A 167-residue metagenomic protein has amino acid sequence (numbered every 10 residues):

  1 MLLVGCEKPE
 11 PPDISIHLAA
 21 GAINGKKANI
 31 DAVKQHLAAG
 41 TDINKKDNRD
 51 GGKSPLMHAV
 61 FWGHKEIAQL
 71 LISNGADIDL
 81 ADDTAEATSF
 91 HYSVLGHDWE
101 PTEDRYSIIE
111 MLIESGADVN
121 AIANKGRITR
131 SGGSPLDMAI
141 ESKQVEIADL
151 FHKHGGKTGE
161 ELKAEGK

Functional and structural regions predicted by a protein language model:
E7-K8: Bacterial signal peptide processing site
I16-L18, L56, F90, L136: Conserved hydrophobic residue in the first alpha-helix
A20-G25, V60, V94, I140: Specific position within ankyrin or ankyrin-like helical repeats
A32, E66-I67, P101-I108, E146-I147: Conserved ankyrin/ankyrin-like repeat signature
K34-D42, Q69-D77, E110-D118, L150-K157: Ankyrin repeat domain, specifically the short helix-to-loop turn at the C-terminus of the second helix of each repeat
I43-N48, I78-D82, V119-A123, R127 (+1 more regions): Ankyrin repeat boundary signal
G51-G52, A85-E86, G126-I128, G132: Start-of-repeat signature of ankyrin repeats
